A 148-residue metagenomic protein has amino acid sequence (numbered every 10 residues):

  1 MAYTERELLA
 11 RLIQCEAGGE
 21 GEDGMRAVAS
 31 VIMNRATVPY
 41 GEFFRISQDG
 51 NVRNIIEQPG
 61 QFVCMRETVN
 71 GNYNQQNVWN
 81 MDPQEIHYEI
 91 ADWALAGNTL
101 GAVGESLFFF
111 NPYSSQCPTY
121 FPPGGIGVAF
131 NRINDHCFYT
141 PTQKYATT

Functional and structural regions predicted by a protein language model:
A2-T148: Bacterial extracytoplasmic/cell-wall-associated proteins, especially those involved in peptidoglycan
